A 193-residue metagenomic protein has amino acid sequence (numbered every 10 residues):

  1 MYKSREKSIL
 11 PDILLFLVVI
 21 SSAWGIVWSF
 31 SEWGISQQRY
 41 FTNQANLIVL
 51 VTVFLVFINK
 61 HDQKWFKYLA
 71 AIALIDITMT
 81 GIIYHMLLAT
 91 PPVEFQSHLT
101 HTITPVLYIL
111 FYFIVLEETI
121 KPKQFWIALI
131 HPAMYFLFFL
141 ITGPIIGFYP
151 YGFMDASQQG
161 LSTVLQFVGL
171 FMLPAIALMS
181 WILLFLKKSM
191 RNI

Functional and structural regions predicted by a protein language model:
M1-L17: N-terminal membrane topogenic signal
S4-K7, I35, I58-L69, L116-F125 (+1 more regions): Membrane-interface helix-boundary motifs at transmembrane edges
F16-I26, T52, Y68-H85: Small-polar-interrupted transmembrane alpha-helices in polytopic inner-membrane proteins
E32-Q38, M86-Q96, E117-T119: Membrane-interface helix caps and helix-loop-helix hairpins in membrane proteins
I35-V51, W65-Y68: Loop-to-helix transition at the N-terminal end of transmembrane alpha-helices
A45-F57, I103-V115, V168-L183: Hydrophobic cores of alpha-helical transmembrane segments in multi-pass inner/ER membrane proteins, independent
L55-D62, M79-P91, L110-I114: Membrane-helix exit/interface motif
I146-I182: Membrane-interface transmembrane-helix boundary segments in multi-pass integral membrane proteins
